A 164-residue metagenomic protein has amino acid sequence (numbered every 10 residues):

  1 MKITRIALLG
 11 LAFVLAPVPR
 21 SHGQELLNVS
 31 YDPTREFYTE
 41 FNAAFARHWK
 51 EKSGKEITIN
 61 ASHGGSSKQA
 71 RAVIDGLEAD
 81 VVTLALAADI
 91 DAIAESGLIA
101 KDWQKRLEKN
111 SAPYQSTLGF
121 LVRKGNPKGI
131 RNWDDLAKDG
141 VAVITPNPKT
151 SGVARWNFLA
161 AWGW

Functional and structural regions predicted by a protein language model:
M1-R5: Positively charged n-region of N-terminal signal peptides that target proteins for export
A7-P17: Bacterial N-terminal signal peptides
L15, I59-S62, N126-R131: Short, exposed beta-strand "edge-strand" segments with a Pro/Gly-rich flavor and a Y/T-containing core
A16-P19, R71-A72, N132-D134: Short, flexible, glycine/charge-rich loop motifs used to bind or transfer phosphoryl groups or to couple energy/partner
H22-S96, R106-L107: Early extracytoplasmic/lumenal segment of secretory-pathway proteins
A94-W164: A conserved helix-loop-strand patch within extracytoplasmic ligand-binding domains of the periplasmic binding
